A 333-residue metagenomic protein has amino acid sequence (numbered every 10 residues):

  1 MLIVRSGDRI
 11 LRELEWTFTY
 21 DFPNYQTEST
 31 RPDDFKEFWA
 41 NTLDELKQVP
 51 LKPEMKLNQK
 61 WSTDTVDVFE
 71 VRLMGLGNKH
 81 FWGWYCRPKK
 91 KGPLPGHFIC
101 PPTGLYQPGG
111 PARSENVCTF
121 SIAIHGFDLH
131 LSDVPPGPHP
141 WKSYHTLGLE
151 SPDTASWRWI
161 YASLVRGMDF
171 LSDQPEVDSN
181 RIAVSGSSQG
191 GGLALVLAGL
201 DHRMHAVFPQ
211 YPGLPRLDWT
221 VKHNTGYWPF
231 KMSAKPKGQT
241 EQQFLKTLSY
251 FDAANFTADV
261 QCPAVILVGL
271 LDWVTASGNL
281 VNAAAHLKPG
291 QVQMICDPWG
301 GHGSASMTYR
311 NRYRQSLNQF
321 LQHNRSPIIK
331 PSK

Functional and structural regions predicted by a protein language model:
M1-T65, K330-K333: N-terminal targeting or regulatory segments adjacent to alpha/beta-hydrolase or S9 domains
G83-R87, G92-T103: Short beta-strand element of the alpha/beta-hydrolase
Y106-A162, W219-G226: Cap/lid segment of the alpha/beta-hydrolase catalytic domain
S143-S187: Gly/Ser-rich "nucleophile elbow"/oxyanion-hole loop immediately N-terminal to the catalytic nucleophile in hydrolases
G191-Q239: Hydrolase active-site cap/lid region
D259-V260, I266-V268: Short beta-strand/loop motif that positions the catalytic acidic residue of the alpha/beta-hydrolase fold
L270-T275, G303: Acidic catalytic loop of the alpha/beta-hydrolase fold
V281-K333: C-terminal catalytic histidine-bearing segment of alpha/beta-hydrolase fold enzymes
